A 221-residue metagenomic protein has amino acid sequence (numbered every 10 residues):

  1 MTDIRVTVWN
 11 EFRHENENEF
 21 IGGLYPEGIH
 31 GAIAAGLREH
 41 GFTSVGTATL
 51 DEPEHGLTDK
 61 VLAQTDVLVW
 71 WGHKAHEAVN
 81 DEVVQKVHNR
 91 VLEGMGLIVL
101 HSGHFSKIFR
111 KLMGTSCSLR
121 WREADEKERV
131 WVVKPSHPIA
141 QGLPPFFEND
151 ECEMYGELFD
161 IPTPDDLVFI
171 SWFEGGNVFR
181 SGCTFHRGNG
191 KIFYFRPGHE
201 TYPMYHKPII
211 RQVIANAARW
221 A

Functional and structural regions predicted by a protein language model:
M1-D3, E123, R187-A221: Extracellular ligand-binding/catalytic regions of CAZymes and related secreted enzymes and adhesion modules
M1-Q64: Aromatic-Pro/Gly-enriched surface loop or interdomain linker that acts as a lid/target-recognition segment
R13-H14, E52, K74-E77, G103-K107 (+1 more regions): Solvent-exposed loop/turn segments at secondary-structure junctions within structured extracellular/periplasmic domains
H14-N18, N177, Y202-M204: Short, solvent-exposed loop/turn elements at domain surfaces
S44, L119-R196: Catalytic beta-strand/loop cores that center a nucleophilic Ser/Cys/Thr and support acyl-enzyme chemistry
L50-T58, A75-N80, F173-G175: Acidic-and-aromatic substrate-binding clefts and catalytic sites of carbohydrate-active enzymes
V67-W71, Y194: Structural motif
K74-G142: A glycine-rich, often tryptophan-bearing local segment used as a flexible ligand/cofactor-contacting loop or short
